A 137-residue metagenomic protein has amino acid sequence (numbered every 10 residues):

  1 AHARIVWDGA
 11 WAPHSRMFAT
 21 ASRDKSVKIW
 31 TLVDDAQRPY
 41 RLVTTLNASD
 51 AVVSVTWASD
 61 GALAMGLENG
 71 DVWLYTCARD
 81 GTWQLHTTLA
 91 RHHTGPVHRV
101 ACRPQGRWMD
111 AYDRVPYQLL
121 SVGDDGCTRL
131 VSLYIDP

Functional and structural regions predicted by a protein language model:
A1, P39-A48, L85-H92: Short C-terminal beta-strands that terminate individual repeats in beta-propeller domains, predominantly WD40 blades
R4-W11, S49-A58, T94-D110: Canonical WD40 repeat/beta-propeller blade segments in eukaryotic WD-repeat proteins
G9, V27-L32, V72-T76, T128-L133: WD40-repeat beta-propellers
S15, D60-G61, G106-W108, V115-P116: Conserved loop/turn motif of beta-propeller repeat scaffolds
T20-D24, G66-N69, V122-D125: Conserved strand-to-loop turn within each blade of WD40 beta-propeller repeats
D35-L42, D80-H86, D136-P137: Beta-strand initiation motifs
Q118-D136: Blade-level signature of beta-propeller repeat domains, shared across WD40, Kelch, NHL, RCC1 and BNR/Asp-box propellers
